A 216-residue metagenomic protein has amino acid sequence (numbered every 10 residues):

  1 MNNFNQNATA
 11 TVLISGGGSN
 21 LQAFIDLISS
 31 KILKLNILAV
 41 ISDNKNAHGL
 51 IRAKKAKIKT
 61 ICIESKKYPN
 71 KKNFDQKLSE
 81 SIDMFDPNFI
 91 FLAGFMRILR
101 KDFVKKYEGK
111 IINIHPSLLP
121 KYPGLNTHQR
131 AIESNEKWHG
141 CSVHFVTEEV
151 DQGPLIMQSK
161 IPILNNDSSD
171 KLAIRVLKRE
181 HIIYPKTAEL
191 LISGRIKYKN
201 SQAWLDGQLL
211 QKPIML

Functional and structural regions predicted by a protein language model:
M1-H48, R52: N-terminal Rossmann-like dinucleotide-binding module
G18-L21, G49-L50, D75, H128 (+1 more regions): A general structural signal for well-ordered alpha-helical segments in protein cores
Q22, N200-L216: Short, basic/aromatic-enriched C-terminal tail that caps enzymatic domains
D26-K31, R52, A56, S81 (+2 more regions): Alpha-helical structural signal in soluble globular domains
L27, F89, A93-D206: Donor/substrate-binding cores of folate-linked one-carbon enzymes
L35-Q76: Short, surface-exposed acidic-centric catalytic microdomains
S42-D43, K67, K71, F85-K101: N-terminal glycine-rich "phosphate-gripper" loop used for MgATP/nucleotide binding and carboxylate activation
Q76-F85: Short, well-structured alpha-helical segments in soluble
